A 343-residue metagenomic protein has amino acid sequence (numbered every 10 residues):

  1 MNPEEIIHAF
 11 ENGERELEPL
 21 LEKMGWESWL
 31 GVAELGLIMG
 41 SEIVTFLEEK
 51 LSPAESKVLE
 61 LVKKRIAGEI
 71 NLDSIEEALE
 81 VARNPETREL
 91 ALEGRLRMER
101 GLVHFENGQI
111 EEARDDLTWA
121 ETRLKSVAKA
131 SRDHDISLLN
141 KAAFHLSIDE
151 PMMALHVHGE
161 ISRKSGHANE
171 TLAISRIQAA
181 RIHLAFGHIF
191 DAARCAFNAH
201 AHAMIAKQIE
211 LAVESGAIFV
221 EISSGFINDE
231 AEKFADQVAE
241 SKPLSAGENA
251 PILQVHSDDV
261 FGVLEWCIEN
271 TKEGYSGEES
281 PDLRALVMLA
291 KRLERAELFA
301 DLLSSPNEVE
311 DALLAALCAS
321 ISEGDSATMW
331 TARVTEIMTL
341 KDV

Functional and structural regions predicted by a protein language model:
M1-P19, G25-S28, E230-V343: C-terminal non-catalytic interaction modules
E4, G31, E55, L59-K63 (+12 more regions): "A position-specific structural signal for the A-helix of alpha-solenoid helical repeats
I43-P53, A78-A91, R123-R132, R163-N169 (+2 more regions): Flexible helix-coil transition and linker loops at the boundaries of alpha-helical arrays
S52-E55, P85-L92, S131-D133, T171 (+7 more regions): Structural signature of alpha-solenoid helical repeat junctions
K64, R97, H104, H145 (+7 more regions): Residue at a conserved register position within TPR or TPR-like alpha-solenoid repeats
E76-N84, T118-S126, G159-K164, F197-I205 (+2 more regions): Amphipathic alpha-helical segments of tetratricopeptide repeats
G108, D149, G187, K207 (+2 more regions): Residue-level detector of the short coil/turn that links helix A to helix B within each tetratricopeptide repeat
